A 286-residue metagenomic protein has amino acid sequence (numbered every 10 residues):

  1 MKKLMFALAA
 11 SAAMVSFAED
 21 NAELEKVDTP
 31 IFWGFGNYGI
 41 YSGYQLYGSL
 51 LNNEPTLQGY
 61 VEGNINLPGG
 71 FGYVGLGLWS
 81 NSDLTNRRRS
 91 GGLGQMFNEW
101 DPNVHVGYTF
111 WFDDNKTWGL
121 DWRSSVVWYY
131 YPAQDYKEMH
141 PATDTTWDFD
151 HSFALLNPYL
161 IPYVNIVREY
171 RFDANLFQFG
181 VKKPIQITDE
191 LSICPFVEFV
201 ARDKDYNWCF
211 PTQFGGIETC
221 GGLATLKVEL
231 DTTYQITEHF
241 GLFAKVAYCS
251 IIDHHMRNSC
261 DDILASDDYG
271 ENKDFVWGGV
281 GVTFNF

Functional and structural regions predicted by a protein language model:
M1-W33, D114-K116: Cleavable N-terminal export/targeting peptides
K2, N21-P30, N64, N103 (+3 more regions): Intrinsically disordered, low-complexity regions of eukaryotic proteins
E19-G69, Y73-R88, V106, W277 (+1 more regions): Short glycine/proline- and aromatic-enriched beta-strand/turn motifs that initiate or cap beta-hairpins
T29, F71-G72, T117-G119, E190-S192: Short helix-terminating capping/connector loops at secondary-structure junctions
F32, F97, G119, L223-T225 (+1 more regions): A broad structural signal for short, well-ordered beta-strand segments within beta-sheet-rich domains
S42, I65-G70, S82, F110-D113 (+4 more regions): Outer-membrane beta-barrel transmembrane domain signature
L51, L78-G180, L264-G270: Outer-membrane pore/translocation modules
